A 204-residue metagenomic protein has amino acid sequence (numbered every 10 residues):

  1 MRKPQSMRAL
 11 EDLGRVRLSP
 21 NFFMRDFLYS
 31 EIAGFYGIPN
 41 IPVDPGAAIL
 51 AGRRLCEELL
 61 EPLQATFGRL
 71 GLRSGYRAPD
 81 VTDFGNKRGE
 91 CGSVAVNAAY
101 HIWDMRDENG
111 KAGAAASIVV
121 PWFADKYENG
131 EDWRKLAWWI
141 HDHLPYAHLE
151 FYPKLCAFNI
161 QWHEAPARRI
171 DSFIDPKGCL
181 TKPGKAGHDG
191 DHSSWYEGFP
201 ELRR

Functional and structural regions predicted by a protein language model:
M1-P45: N-terminal, Lys/Arg- and Ser/Thr-rich interaction peptides
S6, S19, S30, S74 (+4 more regions): Generic serine detector
S6-E11, E31-G34, L72, G89 (+3 more regions): Generic detector of intrinsically disordered, low-complexity, polar/charged segments
R15, R69, S93, H188-D191 (+1 more regions): Intrinsically disordered, low-complexity regions
P20, R25, P79, D125-Y127 (+1 more regions): A broad, structure-centric signal for solvent-exposed, well-ordered loop/edge residues that line or flank functional
Y29-D142: Cell-envelope/glycan interface and biosynthesis
W103-R204: Catalytic cores and adjacent binding grooves of peptidoglycan-active enzymes
